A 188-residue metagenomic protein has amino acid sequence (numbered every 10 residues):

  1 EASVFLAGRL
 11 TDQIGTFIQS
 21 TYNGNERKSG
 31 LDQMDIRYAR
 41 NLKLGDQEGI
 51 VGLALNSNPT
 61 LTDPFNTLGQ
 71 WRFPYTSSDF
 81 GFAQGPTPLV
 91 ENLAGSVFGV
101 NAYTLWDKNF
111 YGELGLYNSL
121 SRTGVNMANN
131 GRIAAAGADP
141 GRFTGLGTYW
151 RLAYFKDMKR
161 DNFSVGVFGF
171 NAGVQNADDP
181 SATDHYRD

Functional and structural regions predicted by a protein language model:
E1-R122, T144-K159: Outer membrane beta-barrel
Y22, N118, V125, N129-N130 (+2 more regions): Periplasmic c-type cytochrome electron-transfer domains
S29-M34, F65-Q70, G124-A136, N176-Y186: Outer-membrane beta-barrel translocator domains and adjoining extracellular loop/strand segments of Gram-negative
A136-F143: Beta-propeller and closely related beta-pinwheel folds
R160-D188: Detector for outer-membrane/organellar transmembrane beta-barrel domains, recognizing the amphipathic beta-strand
